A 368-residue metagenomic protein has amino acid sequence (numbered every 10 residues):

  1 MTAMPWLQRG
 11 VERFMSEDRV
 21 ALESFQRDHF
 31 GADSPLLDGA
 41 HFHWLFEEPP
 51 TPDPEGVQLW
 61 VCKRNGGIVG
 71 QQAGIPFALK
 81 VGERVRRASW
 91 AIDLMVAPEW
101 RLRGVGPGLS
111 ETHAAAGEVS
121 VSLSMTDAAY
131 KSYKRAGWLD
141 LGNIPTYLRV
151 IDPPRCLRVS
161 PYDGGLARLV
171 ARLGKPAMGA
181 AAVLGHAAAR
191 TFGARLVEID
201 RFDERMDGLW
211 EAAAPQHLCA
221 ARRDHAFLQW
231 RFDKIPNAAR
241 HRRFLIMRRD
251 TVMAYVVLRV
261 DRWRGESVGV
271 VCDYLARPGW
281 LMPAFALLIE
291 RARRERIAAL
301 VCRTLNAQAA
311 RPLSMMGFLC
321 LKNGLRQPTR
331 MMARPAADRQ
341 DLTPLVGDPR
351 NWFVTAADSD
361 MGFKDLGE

Functional and structural regions predicted by a protein language model:
T2, W6, S120-V183, K234-I235 (+4 more regions): Active-site/acyl-donor-binding loops of N-acyltransferases
T2-K63, I68, R84-W90, V159-A226 (+2 more regions): Short amphipathic alpha-helix that is part of the acyltransferase structural core
L59, P76-G82, G106-S110: Catalytic micro-motifs at enzyme active sites that drive phosphoryl/nucleotidyl and oxygen chemistry
L59-V61, G67-F77, W90, T251-D261 (+1 more regions): Conserved beta-strand in the GNAT
V85-P98, G265-R277: Conserved acetyl-CoA binding element of GNAT-fold acetyltransferases
D93-A115, G279-E290: Conserved acetyl-CoA-binding loop-helix of GNAT-fold acetyltransferases
G208-A254: Alpha/beta-hydrolase fold catalytic core
